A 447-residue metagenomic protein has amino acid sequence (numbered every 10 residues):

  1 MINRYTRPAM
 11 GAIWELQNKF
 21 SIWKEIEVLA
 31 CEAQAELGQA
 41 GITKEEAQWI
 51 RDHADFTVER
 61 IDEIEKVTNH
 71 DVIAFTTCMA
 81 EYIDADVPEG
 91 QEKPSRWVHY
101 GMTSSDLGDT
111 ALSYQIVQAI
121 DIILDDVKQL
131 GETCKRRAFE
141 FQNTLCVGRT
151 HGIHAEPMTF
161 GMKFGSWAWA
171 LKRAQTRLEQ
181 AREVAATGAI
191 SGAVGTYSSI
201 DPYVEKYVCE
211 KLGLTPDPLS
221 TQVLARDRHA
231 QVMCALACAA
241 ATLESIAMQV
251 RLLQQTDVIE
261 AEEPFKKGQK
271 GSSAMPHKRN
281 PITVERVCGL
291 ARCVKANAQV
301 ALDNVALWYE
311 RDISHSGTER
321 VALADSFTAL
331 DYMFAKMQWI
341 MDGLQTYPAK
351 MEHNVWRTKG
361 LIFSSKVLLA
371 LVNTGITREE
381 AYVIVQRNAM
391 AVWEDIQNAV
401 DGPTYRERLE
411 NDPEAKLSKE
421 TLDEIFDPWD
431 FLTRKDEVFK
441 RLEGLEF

Functional and structural regions predicted by a protein language model:
M1-S191, Y197, P202-Y207, P216 (+5 more regions): A helix-coil-helix interface module used to build multimeric assemblies and to scaffold catalytic/cofactor sites
G11-E15, R60-D62, Q269-G289, R311-D325 (+3 more regions): Short beta-alpha connecting loops at secondary-structure transitions that line or flank enzyme active sites
E32-A33, Q115-V127, L236-S245, V250 (+1 more regions): Alpha-helical support elements that line or immediately flank enzyme active sites and cofactor-binding pockets
S104, T196-Y197, E205, C209-K211 (+5 more regions): A structural signal for small-residue-enriched, beta-sheet-centric alpha/beta enzyme cores and oligomeric scaffold folds
F139-G161, E260-K278, Y309-T318, D342-I362: Glycine-rich cofactor-pocket loops
M162, A230-C238, K366-T374: Short, well-ordered beta-strand elements within core beta-sheets of diverse protein domains
E205-A298: Acidic, glycine-rich loop-and-beta core segments that form the ion-binding/anion-interacting portion of active sites
C293-I376, I384: Long, amphipathic alpha-helical stalk/connector segments used for oligomerization, subunit docking, or mechanical
